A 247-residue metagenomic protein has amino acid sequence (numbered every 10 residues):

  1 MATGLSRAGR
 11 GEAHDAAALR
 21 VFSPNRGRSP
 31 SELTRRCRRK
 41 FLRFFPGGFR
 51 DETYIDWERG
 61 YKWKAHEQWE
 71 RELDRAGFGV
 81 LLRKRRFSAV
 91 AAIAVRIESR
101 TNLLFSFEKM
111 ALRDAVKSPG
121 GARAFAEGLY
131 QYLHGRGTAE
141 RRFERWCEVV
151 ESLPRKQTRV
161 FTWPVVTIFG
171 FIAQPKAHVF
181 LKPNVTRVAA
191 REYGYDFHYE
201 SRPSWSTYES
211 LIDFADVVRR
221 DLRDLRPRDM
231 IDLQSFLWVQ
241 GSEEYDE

Functional and structural regions predicted by a protein language model:
A2-G4, G11-R159, P175-E247: An N-terminal alpha-helical hairpin/helix-loop-helix interaction module that forms a charged, gly/pro-flexible surface
V166-Q174: Contiguous, well-ordered alpha-helical segments that form the cores/surfaces of helical PPI scaffolds
